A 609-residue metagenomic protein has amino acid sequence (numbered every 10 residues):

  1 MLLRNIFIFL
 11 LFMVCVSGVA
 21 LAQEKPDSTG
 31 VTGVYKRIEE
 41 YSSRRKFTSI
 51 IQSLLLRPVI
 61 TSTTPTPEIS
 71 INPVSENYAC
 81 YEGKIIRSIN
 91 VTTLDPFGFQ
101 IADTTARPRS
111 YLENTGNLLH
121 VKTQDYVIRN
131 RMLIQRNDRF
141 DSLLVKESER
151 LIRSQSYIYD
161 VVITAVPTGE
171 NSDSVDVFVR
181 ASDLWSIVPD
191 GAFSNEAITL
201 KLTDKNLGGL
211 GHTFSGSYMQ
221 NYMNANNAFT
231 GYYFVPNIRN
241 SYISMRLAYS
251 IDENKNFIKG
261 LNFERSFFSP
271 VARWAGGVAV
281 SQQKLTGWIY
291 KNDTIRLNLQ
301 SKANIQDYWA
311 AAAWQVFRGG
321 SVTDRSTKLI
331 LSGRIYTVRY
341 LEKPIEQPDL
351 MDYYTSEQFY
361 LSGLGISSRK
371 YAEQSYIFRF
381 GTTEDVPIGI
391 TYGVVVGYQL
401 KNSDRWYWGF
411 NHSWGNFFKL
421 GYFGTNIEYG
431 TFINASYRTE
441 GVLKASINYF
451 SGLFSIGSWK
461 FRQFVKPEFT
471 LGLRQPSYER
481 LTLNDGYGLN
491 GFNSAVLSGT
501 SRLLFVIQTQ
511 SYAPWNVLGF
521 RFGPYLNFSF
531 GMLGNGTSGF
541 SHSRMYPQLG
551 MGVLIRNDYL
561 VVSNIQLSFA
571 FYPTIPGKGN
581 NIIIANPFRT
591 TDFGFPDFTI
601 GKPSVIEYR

Functional and structural regions predicted by a protein language model:
M1-S28, R609: Bacterial Sec-dependent N-terminal signal peptides
L2, E24-K201, S217-M219, N226 (+4 more regions): Periplasmic polypeptide-binding modules associated with outer-membrane biogenesis and secretion
A22-Q23, T29-E40, Y392-R609: C-terminal transmembrane beta-barrel domains of outer membrane proteins
S75-E82, G208-T213, N237-S244, S269-A275 (+8 more regions): Short loop/turn motifs that connect adjacent beta-strands in outer-membrane beta-barrel proteins
M132, A181-Y222, F229-G231, Y242-E253 (+6 more regions): Transmembrane beta-strand segments that form the barrel wall of outer-membrane beta-barrel proteins
S194-I198, A225-F229, K255-K259, K302-Y308 (+8 more regions): Residues that define the transmembrane beta-barrel architecture of outer-membrane proteins
A228-Y232, I258-E264, G276, G287-I295 (+8 more regions): Outer-membrane beta-barrel translocator domains and adjoining extracellular loop/strand segments of Gram-negative
F234-Q347: Transmembrane beta-barrel wall of Gram-negative outer-membrane proteins
